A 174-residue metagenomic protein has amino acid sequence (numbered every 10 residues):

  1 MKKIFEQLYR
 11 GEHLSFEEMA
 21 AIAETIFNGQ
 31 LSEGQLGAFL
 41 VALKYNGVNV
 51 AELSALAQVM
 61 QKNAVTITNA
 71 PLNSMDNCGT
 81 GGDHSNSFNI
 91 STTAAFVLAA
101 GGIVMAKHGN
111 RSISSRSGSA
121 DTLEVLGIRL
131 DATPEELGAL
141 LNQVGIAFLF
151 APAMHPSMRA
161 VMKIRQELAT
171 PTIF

Functional and structural regions predicted by a protein language model:
M1-N86: Acidic, glycine/proline-rich low-complexity segments that act as flexible tails and inter-domain linkers
E17, L40, N89-V144: A glycine-rich phosphate/pyrophosphate-binding beta-strand-loop-alpha-helix module
T68-C78, A106-S112, F174: Core alpha/beta catalytic barrel or barrel-like domain that forms the active/cofactor pocket in diverse metabolic
G79-G81, T122, A147-F148: Short, basic, glycine/proline-bearing loop/turn elements
G79-H84, G109-S115, M154: Acidic, glycine-rich active-site loops and adjacent beta-strand->loop/helix elements that engage anionic groups
E136-F174: Phosphate/diphosphate-binding glycine-rich loops and adjacent basic-rich segments that engage nucleotide
